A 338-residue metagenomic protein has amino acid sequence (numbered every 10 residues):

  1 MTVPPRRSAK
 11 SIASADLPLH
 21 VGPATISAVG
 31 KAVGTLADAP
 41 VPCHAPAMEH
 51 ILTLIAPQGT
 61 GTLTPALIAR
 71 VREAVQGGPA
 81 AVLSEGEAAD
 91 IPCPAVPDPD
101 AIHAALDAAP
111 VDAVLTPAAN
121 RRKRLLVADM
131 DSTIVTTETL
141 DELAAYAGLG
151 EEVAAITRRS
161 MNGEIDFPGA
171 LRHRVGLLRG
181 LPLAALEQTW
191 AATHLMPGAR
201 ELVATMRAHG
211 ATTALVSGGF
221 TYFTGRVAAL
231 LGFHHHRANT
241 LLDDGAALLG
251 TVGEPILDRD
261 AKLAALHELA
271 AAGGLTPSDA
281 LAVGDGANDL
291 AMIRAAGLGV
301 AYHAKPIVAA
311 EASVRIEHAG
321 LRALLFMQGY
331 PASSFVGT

Functional and structural regions predicted by a protein language model:
M1-T2, S8, A15-T25: Short, intrinsically disordered low-complexity segments enriched in Ser/Thr with adjacent Pro
A9, G22-P23, A32, A45: Low-complexity intrinsically disordered segments
T25-S27, T35-A37, P42-H44: Short, positively charged and aromatic/hydrophobic N-terminal segments
P42-A128, V336: Non-catalytic pre-domain segments flanking phosphatase-related domains
A47-M48, L181, E187-L298, Y302-T338: C-terminal cap/substrate-recognition subdomain and adjoining C-terminal extension of metal-dependent phosphatase-like
Q76-C93, L115-R121, T133-L241, G245-A246 (+2 more regions): Alpha-helical substrate-recognition element adjacent to the catalytic core
R124-T139, N288, I293: Asp-based phosphoryl-transfer active-site loop
